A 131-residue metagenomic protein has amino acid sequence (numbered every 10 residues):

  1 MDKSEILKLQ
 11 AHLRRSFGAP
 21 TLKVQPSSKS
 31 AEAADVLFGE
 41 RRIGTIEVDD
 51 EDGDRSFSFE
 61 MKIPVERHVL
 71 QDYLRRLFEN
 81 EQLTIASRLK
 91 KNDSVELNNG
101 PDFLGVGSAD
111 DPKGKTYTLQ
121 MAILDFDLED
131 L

Functional and structural regions predicted by a protein language model:
M1-L131: Terminal leader/tail segments of proteins
